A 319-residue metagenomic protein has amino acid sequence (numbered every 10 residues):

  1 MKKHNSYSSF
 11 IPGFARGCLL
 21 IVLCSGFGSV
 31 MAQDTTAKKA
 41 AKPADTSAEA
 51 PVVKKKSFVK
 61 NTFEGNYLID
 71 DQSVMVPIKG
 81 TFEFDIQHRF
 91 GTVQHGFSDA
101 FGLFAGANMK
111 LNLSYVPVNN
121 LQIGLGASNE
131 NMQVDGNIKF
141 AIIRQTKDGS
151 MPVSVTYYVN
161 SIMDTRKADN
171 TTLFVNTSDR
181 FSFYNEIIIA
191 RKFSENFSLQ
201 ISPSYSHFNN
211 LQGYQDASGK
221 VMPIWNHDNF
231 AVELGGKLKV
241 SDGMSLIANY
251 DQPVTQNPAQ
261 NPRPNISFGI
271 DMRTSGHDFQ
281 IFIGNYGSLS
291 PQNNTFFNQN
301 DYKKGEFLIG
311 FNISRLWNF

Functional and structural regions predicted by a protein language model:
M1-A37: Bacterial Sec-dependent N-terminal signal peptides
P12-A15, L234, S267, Q280: Intrinsically disordered, low-complexity Ser/Thr/Pro-rich tracts
G17-C18, N108, V232: Short hydrophobic "helix-edge" motifs at membrane interfaces and signal-peptide entry regions
G26-F27, G102, G219: Short, flexible coil/linker elements and helix-boundary hinge sites characteristic of intrinsically disordered
D34-R166, N170-L173, F181-N185, A190-F193 (+4 more regions): Transmembrane beta-barrel domains of Gram-negative outer membranes and organellar outer membranes
F174-P253: Detector for outer-membrane/organellar transmembrane beta-barrel domains, recognizing the amphipathic beta-strand
D228-A231, P262-I266: Charged helix-capping and loop-helix junction motifs
S245-A248, P258, Q280: Extended hydrophobic-aromatic, low-complexity segments
